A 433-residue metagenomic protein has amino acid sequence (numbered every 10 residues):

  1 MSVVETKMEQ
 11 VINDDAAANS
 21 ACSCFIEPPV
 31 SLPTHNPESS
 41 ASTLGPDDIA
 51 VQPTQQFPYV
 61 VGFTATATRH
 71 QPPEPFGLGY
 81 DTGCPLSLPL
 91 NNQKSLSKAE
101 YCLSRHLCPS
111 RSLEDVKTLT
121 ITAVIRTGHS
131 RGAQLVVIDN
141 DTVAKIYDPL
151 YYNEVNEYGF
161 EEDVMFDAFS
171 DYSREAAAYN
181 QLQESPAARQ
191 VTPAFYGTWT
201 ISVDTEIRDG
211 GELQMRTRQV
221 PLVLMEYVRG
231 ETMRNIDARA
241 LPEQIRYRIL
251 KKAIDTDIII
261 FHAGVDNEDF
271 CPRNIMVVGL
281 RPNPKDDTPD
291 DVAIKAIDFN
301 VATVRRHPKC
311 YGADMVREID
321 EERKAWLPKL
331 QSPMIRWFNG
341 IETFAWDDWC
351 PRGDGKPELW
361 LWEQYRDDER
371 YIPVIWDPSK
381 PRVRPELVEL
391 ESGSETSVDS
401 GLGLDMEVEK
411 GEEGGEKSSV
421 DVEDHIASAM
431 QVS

Functional and structural regions predicted by a protein language model:
S2, P33, T43, D48-P53 (+7 more regions): A cross-family kinase active-site recognition segment
S2-H129: Juxta-kinase regulatory segment immediately upstream of eukaryotic protein kinase catalytic domains
C84-E184: ATP-binding glycine-rich loop module of kinase domains
L135-V137, D141-K145, T192, L224 (+1 more regions): Short hydrophobic-acidic sequence motifs that mark active-site Asp/Glu residues
Y151-N156, A168-F169, N180-I249: Conserved structural core of kinase catalytic domains
P242-A253, F261-R273, V277-S433: C-lobe/activation-segment region of protein kinase-like
